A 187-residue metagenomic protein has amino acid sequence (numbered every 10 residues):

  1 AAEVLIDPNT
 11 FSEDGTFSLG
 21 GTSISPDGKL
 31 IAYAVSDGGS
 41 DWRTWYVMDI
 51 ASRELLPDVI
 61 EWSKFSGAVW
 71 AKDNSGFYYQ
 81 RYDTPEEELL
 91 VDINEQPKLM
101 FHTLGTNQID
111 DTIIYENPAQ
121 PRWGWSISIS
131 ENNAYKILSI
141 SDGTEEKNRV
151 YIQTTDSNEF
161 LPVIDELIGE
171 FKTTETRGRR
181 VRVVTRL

Functional and structural regions predicted by a protein language model:
A1-E54: Well-ordered mid-protein domain cores that form the structural environment of catalytic cofactors
V4-E13, E54-V59, T112-E116, E159-I164: A short beta-strand motif characteristic of beta-propeller blades
F11-F17, V35-T44, V59-K64, Q80-K98 (+4 more regions): A flexible loop/linker signature enriched in serine peptidases of the S9 family
E13-A34, E61-Q80, A119-S139, E159-P162 (+1 more regions): Conserved beta-propeller blade repeats
D49-R53, T103-N107, T154-N158: Short loop/turn segments that connect beta-strands within beta-propeller blades
L55, D73-N74, F101: The structured alpha-helical core of multi-pass membrane proteins
T106-Q108, I114, S128-S130: Preference for long, solvent-exposed alpha-helical segments and helix-linker "stalks"
R149-V150, L167: Acidic/His-leaning functional-site neighborhoods
